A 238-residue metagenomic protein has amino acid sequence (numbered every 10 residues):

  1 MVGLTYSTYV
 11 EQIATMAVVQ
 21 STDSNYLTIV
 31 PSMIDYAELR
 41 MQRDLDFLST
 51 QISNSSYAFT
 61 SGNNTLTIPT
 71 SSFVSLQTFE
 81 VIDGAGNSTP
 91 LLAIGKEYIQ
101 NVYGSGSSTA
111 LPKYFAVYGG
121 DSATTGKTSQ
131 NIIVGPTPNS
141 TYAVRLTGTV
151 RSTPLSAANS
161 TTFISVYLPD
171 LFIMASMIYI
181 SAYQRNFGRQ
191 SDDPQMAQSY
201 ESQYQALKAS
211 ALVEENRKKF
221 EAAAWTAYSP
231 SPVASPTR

Functional and structural regions predicted by a protein language model:
M1-R238: Glycine-enriched, solvent-exposed interface loops adjoining structured elements
